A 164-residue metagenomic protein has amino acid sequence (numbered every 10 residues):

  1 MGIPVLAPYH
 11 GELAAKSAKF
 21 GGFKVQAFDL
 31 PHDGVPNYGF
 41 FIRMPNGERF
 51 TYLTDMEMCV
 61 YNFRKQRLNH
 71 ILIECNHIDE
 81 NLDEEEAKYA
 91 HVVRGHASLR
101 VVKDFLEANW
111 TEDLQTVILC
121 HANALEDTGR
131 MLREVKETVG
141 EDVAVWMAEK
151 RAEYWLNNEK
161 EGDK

Functional and structural regions predicted by a protein language model:
M1, H32, H121: Histidine-centered divalent metal-coordination motifs
M1-A7, N69: Active-site metal-binding motif and surrounding structural segment of the metallo-beta-lactamase
G2, G22, G47, L114 (+1 more regions): A generic structural signal for alpha->beta connector loops
P4-L6, T51, T116-I118: A structural signal for isolated positions on well-ordered beta-strands in alpha/beta enzyme cores
A7, A27, V145-M147: A structural preference for short, hydrophobic beta-strand core positions in alpha/beta folds
P8, L53-D55, C120-A124: Structural motif
H10-Q66, H70, A152-K164: Core dinuclear metal-dependent hydrolase active-site scaffold
Y61-R151: Cap/insert and terminal regions of metallo-dependent hydrolase folds
